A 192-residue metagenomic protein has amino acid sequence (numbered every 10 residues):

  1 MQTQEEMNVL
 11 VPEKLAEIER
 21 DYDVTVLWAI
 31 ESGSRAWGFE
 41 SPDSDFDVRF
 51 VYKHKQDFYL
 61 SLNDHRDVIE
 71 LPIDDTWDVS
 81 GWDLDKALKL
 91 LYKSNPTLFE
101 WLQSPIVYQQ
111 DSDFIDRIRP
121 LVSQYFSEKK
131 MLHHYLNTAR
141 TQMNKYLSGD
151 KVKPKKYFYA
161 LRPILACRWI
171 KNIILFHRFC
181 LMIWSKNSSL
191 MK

Functional and structural regions predicted by a protein language model:
M1-I30: Helical scaffold of the NTase/Pol beta-like nucleotidyltransferase catalytic core
L27, F46, F158: Residue-level detector of short, conserved catalytic/binding motifs and their immediate flanks
W28-E31, E100, I170-N172, F176-H177: A structural signal for short, well-ordered beta-strand segments and their strand-loop junctions that often border
G33-P72, W77: Catalytic metal-binding acidic patch
Y52-F58, S94-T97, T141, A166: Short loop/turn segments at secondary-structure transitions that flank enzyme active sites
S61-T138: A basic- and aromatic-enriched beta-loop-alpha substructure that forms the phosphate/nucleotide- and DNA/RNA-contacting
R119-K192: Conserved nucleotidyltransferase catalytic core and NTase-mimicking acidic/glycine-rich helix/loop elements in nucleic
